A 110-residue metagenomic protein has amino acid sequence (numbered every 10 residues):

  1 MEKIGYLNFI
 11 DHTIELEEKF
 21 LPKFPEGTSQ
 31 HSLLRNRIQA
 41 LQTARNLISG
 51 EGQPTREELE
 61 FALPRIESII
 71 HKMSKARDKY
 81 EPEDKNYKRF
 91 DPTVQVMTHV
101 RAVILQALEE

Functional and structural regions predicted by a protein language model:
E2-E18, L34-R37, T55-S74, T93: Short amphipathic alpha-helical heptad-repeat segments
L16-L21, R45-N46: Short charge-dense sequence patches
K19-L33, G52-R56, K75-F90, L108-E110: Charged, low-complexity interaction regions
S32-E51, K85-L108: Short, charge-rich amphipathic interface segments used for partner binding and complex assembly
P64-D78, Q95-E110: Compact DNA/chromatin-associated regulatory and scaffold domains in nuclear/nucleoid proteins
